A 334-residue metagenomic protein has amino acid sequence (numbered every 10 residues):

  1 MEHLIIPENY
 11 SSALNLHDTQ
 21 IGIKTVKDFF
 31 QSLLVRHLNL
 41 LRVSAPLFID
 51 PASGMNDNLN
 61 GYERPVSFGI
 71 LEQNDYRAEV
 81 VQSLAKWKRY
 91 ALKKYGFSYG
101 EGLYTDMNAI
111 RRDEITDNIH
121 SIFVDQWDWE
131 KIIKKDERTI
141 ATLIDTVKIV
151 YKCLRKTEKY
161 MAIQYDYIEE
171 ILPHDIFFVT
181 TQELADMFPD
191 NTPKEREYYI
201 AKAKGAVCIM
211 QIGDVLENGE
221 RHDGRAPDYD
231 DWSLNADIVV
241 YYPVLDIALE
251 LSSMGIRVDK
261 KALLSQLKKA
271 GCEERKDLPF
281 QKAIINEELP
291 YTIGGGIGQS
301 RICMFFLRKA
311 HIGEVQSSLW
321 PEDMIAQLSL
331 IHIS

Functional and structural regions predicted by a protein language model:
E2-H120, D128-I132: Class II aminoacyl-tRNA synthetase-like tRNA-binding/catalytic domains
D18-T25, F29, R138-D145, I149 (+3 more regions): Generic recognition of stable, solvent-exposed alpha-helical segments in well-folded globular domains
L34-L41, V150-M161, A310: A generic secondary-structure signal for well-formed alpha-helical elements
L47-P51, D166-L172, P321-I325: A glycine-rich phosphate-binding loop feature that marks nucleotide/adenosyl-phosphate handling sites
F68-L71, K93-Y99, I119-S121, E169 (+4 more regions): A general structural signal for short secondary-structure junctions and capping/turn motifs
T105-N191: Extended, charged alpha-beta segments that form solvent-exposed binding/catalytic grooves in nucleic-acid-handling
I110, T180-L330: A translation/RNA-centric and nucleic-acid-associated enzymatic feature enriched in Class II aminoacyl-tRNA synthetases
